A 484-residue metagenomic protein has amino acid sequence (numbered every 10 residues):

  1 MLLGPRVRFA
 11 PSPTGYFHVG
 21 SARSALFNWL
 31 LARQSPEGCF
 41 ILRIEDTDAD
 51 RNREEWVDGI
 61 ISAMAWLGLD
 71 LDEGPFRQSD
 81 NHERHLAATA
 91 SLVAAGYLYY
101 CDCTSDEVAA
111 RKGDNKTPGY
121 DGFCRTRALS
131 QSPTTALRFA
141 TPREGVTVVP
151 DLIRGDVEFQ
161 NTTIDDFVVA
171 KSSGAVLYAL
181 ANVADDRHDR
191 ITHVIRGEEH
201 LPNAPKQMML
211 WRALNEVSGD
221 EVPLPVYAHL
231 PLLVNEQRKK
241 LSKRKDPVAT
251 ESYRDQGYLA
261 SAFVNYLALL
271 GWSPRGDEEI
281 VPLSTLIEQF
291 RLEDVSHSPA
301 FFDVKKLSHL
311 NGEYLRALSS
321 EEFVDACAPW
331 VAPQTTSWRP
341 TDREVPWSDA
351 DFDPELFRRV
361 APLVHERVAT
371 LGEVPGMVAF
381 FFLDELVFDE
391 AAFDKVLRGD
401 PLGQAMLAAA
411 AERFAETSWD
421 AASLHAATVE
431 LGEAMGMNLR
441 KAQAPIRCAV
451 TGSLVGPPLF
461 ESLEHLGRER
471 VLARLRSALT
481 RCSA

Functional and structural regions predicted by a protein language model:
M1-P118, N203-V222, A262: N-terminal Rossmann-like or analogous alpha/beta NTP/dinucleotide-binding catalytic cores that position adenine
V7-P13, L42-D46, D189-I195, A427-V429 (+1 more regions): Glycine- and acidic
Q78, K171-S172, D189-H200, V234-Y266 (+4 more regions): Conserved phosphate-binding loops in nucleotide/dinucleotide-binding enzymes
Y100-L241, A249, P274: Active-site cores that bind ATP or allylic diphosphates and position pyrophosphate for catalysis
L267, N311, A361-V368, F381 (+3 more regions): Short alpha-helical scaffolding segments that buttress acidic/His motifs in well-ordered protein cores
P274-P333, W338, P346-R358, P362: Active-site-proximal acidic segments at structured loop/helix or strand boundaries that coordinate catalytic metals
S320, V324-M435: Small-residue-rich helix-loop
S418, A422-C482: Charged substrate- and nucleic-acid-binding regions of tRNA-handling and nucleotidyl-transfer enzymes, centered on
